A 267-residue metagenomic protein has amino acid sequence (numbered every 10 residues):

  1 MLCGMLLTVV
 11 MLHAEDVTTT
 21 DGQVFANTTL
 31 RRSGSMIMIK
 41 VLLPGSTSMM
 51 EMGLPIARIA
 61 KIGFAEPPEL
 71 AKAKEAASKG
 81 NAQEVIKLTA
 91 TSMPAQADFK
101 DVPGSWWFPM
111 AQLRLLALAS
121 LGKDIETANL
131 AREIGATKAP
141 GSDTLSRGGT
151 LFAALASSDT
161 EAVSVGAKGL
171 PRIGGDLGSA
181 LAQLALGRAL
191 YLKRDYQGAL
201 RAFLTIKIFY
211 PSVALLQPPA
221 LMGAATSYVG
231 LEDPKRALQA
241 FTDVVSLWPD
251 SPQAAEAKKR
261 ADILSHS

Functional and structural regions predicted by a protein language model:
M1-V9: Bacterial N-terminal signal peptides
L12-K138, G148-S157, E161, K168-R172 (+4 more regions): Compositionally biased alpha-helical segments
L113, A185, G223, A257-R260: Canonical tetratricopeptide repeat
G135, L204, E232-P252, K259-D262: TPR/TPR-like (Sel1-like) alpha-helical repeat modules
D143-T144, S179, L216-Q217, A254: TPR alpha-solenoid repeat register
